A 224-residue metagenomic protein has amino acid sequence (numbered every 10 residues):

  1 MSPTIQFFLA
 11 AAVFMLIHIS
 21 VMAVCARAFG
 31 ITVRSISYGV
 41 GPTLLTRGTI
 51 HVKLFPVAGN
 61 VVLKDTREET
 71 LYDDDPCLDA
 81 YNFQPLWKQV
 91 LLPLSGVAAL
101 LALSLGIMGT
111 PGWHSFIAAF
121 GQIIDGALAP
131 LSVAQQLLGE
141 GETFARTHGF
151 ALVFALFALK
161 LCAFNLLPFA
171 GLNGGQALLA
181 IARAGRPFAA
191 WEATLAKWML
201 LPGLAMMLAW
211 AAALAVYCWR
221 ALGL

Functional and structural regions predicted by a protein language model:
S2-I17, H148-C162: Membrane-embedded alpha-helical segments that form the functional core of polytopic membrane enzymes, especially those
P3-D73, L167-A170, Q176, A180-I181: Small-residue-rich helix-interface/hinge motifs
M15-S20, V24, L105, C162 (+1 more regions): Transmembrane alpha-helix boundary/anchor motif
A26, G30-R34, P111-S115, L172 (+1 more regions): Perimembrane helix-loop junctions in membrane proteins
D73-K160, A184-W210, L214, A221-L222: Functional transmembrane alpha-helices
L86, N173-G174: Alpha-helical structural motif
A158-L172: Transmembrane alpha-helix interface/packing and boundary motifs in multi-pass membrane proteins, characterized by
L167, L178-A180, A213-V216, L224: Membrane-embedded alpha-helical bundles that constitute the cytochrome b-like, heme-associated redox core of multi-pass
